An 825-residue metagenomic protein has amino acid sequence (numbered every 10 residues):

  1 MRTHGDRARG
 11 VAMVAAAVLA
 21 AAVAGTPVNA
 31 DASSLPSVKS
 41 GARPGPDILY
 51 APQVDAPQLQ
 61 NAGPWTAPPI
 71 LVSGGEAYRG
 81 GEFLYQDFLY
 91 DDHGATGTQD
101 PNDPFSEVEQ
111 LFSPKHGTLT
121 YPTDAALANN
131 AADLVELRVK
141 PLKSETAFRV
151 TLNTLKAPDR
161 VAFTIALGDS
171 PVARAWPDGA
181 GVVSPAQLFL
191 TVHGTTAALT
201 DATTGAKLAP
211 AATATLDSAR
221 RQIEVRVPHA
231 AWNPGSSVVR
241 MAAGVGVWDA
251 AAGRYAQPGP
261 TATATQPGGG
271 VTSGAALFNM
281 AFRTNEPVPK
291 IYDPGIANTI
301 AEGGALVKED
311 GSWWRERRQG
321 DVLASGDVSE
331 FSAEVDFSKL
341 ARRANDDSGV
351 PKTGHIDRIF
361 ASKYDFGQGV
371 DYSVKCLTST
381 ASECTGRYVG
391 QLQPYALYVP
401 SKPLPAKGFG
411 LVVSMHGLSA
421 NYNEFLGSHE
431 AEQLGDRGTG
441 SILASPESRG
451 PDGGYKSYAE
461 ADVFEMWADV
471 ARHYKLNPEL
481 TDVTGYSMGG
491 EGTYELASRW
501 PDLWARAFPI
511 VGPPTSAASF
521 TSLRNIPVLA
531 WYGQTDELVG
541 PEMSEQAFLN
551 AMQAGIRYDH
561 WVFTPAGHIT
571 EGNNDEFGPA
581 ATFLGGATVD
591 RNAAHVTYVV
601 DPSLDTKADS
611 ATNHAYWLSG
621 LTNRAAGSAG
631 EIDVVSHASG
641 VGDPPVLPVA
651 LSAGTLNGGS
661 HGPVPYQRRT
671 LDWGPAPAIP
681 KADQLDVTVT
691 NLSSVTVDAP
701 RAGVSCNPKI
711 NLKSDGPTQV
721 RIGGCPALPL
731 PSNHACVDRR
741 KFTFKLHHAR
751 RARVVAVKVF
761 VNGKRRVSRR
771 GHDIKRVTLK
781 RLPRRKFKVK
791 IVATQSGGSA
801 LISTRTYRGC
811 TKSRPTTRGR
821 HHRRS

Functional and structural regions predicted by a protein language model:
G25-S34, K143, K207, K339 (+5 more regions): Polybasic, low-complexity, intrinsically disordered segments
S34-A77, D169-L188, W232-L323: Acidic/polar low-complexity flexible segments
L35-A198, W248-Y255: Surface-exposed, glycine/proline- and aromatic-rich loop segments on solvent-exposed faces across compartments
F282-V399, Q553-R557, T564-P729: Alpha/beta-hydrolase-fold serine-hydrolase catalytic core, especially in secreted/extracellular enzymes
V389-L392, S401-L411: Proline/glycine-enriched tight loop/beta-turn segments at coil->beta junctions that connect or precede beta-strands
S401-K407, G454-M488, S498-W504: Gly/Ser-rich "nucleophile elbow"/oxyanion-hole loop immediately N-terminal to the catalytic nucleophile in hydrolases
G408-H473: Active-site machinery of serine-nucleophile hydrolases
L529-Y532, D536: Short beta-strand/loop motif that positions the catalytic acidic residue of the alpha/beta-hydrolase fold
